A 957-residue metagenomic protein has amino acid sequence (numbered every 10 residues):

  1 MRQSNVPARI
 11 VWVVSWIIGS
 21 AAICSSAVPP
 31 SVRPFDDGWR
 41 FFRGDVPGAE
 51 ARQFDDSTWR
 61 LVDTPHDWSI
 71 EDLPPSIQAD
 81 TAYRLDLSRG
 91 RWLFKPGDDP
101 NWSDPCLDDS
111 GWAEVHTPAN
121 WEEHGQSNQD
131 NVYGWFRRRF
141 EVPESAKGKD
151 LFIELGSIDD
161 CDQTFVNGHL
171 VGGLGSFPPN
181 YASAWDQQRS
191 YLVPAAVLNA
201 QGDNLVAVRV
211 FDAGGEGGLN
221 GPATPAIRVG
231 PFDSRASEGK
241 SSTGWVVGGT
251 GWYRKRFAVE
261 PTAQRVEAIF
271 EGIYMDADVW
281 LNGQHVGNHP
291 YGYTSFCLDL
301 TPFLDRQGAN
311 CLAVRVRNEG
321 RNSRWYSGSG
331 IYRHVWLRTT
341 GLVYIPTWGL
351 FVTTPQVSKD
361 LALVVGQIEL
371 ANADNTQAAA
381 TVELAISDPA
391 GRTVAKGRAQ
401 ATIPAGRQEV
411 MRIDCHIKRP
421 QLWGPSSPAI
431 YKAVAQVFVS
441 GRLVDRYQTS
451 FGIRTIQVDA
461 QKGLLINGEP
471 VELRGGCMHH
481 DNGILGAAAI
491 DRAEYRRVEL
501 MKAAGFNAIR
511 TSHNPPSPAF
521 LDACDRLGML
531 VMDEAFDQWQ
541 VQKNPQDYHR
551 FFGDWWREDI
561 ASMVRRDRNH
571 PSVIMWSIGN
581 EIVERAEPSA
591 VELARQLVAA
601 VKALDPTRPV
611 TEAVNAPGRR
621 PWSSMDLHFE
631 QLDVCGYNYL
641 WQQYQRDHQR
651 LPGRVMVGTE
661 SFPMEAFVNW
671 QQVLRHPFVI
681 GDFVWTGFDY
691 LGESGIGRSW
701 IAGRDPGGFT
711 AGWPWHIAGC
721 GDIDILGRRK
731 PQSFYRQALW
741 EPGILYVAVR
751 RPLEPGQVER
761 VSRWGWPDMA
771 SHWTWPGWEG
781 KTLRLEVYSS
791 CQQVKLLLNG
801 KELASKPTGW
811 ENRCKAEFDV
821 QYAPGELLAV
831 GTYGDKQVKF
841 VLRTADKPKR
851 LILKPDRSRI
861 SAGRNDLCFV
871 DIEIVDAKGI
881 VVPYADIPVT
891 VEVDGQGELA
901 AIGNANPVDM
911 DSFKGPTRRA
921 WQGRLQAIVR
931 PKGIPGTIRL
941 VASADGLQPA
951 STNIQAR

Functional and structural regions predicted by a protein language model:
P29-R33, D37-R43, H116-F136, A226-E260 (+10 more regions): Non-catalytic, glycine-rich low-complexity segments
R33, D45, D80-R91, D98 (+7 more regions): Accessory beta-strand-rich segments of carbohydrate-active enzymes
R33-R43, P47-A49, W102, G248 (+9 more regions): Substrate-binding clefts and catalytic carboxylate motifs of secreted carbohydrate-active enzymes
R52-F54, P105-D108, A378-E383, P425-K432 (+6 more regions): Short flexible loop/turn segments that cap and initiate beta-strands
I70-I77, G125-S127, W135-R137, F152 (+10 more regions): Active-site-adjacent substrate/metal-binding segments within catalytic domains of carbohydrate-active enzymes
C161-D162, I386-A395, K806, R850-I852 (+1 more regions): Short aromatic-acidic-glycine turn motif
A195, L300-P302, R412-L422, E817-Y822 (+1 more regions): Short, hydrophobic beta-strand segments
L281, L361-T402, E409-I413, A435 (+4 more regions): Beta-strand-rich binding/interaction modules
